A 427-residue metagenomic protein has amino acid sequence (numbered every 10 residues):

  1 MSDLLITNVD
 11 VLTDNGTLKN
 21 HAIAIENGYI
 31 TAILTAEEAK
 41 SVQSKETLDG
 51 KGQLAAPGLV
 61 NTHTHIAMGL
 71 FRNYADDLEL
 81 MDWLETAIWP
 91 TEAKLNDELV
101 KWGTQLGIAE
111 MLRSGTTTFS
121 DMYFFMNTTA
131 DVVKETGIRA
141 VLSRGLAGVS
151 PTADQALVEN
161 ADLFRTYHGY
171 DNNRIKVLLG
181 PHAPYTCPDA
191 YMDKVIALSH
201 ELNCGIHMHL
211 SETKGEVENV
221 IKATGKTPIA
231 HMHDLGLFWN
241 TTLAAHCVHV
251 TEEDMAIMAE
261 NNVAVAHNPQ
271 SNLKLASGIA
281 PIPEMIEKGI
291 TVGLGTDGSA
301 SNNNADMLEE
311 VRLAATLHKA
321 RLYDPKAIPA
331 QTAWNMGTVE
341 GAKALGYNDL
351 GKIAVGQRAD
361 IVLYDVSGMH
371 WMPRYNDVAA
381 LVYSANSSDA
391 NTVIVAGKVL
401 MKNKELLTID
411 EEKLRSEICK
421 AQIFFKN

Functional and structural regions predicted by a protein language model:
M1-H21, I25-Y29, A36, N335-N427: Active-site microenvironment of metallo-dependent hydrolases
L4-T7, K40-M81, Q105, L112-R113: Replace "His-x-His-based motif
V9, I23, G28, G52 (+15 more regions): Divalent metal-coordination and catalytic microenvironments
L70-W102, A109, T136-A147, K214-T241 (+2 more regions): Active-site gating loops and adjacent loop-to-helix segments of metal-dependent hydrolytic enzymes
R72-I138, E159-Y170, C419-N427: Alpha-helical scaffold segments that flank or form the walls of functional sites
T128-E253: Metal-coordinating catalytic core of metallo-dependent amide/deamination hydrolases
D234-T241, P283-G368, S384-N386: His/Asp/Glu-enriched, well-ordered alpha-helical/loop segment that forms or immediately abuts the divalent-metal
E253, A259-I290, G295-T296: A conserved active-site cap/scaffold subdomain adjacent to cofactor or substrate pockets
